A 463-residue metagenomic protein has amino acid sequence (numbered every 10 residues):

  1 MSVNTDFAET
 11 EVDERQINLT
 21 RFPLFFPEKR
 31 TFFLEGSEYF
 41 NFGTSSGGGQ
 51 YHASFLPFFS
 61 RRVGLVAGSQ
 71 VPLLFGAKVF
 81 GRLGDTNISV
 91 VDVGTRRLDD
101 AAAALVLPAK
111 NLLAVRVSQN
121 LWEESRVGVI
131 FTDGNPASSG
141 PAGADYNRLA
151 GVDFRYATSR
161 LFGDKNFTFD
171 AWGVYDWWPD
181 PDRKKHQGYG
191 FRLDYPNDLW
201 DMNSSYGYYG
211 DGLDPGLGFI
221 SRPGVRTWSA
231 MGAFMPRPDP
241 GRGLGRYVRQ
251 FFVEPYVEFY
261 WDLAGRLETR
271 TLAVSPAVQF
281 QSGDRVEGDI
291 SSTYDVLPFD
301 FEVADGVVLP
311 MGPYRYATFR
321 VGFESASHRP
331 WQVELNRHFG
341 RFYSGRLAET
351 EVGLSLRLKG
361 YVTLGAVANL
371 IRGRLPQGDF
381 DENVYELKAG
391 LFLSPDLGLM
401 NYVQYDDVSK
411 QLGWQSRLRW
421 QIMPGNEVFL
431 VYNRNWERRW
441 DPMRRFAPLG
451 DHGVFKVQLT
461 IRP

Functional and structural regions predicted by a protein language model:
S2-G245, R249, S291, V296 (+2 more regions): Outer-membrane beta-barrel channel domains
P72, R160, D164-P463: Exposed, low-structure sequence patches enriched in small/polar residues
